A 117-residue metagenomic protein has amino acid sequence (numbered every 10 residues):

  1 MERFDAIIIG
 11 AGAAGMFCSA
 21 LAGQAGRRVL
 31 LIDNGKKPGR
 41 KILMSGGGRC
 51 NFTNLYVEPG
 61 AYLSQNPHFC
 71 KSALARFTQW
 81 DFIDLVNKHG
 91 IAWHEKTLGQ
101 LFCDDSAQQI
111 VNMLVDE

Functional and structural regions predicted by a protein language model:
F4-L31: N-terminal Rossmann-like FAD-binding beta1-loop-alpha1 element of flavoenzymes
D5-A6, H68-S72, L101: Short, contiguous strand/loop micro-motifs
A11-M16, R40, G47-R49, I91 (+1 more regions): Gly/Ser/Thr-rich helix-start
C18, N34, I110-L114: General structural feature for long, well-ordered alpha-helical segments within catalytic domains of soluble enzymes
G35-H68: Conserved N-terminal glycine-rich FAD pyrophosphate-binding loop of Rossmann-like flavoproteins
L63-S64, A73-T78: Glycine-rich phosphate/pyrophosphate-binding loop regions near the starts of catalytic domains
Q65-C70, H94-L98: Short glycine/proline- and acidic residue-enriched helix-loop micro-motifs that form flexible lids or anion-recognition
R76-E117: Feature captures the FAD/FMN-dependent oxidoreductase FAD-binding
